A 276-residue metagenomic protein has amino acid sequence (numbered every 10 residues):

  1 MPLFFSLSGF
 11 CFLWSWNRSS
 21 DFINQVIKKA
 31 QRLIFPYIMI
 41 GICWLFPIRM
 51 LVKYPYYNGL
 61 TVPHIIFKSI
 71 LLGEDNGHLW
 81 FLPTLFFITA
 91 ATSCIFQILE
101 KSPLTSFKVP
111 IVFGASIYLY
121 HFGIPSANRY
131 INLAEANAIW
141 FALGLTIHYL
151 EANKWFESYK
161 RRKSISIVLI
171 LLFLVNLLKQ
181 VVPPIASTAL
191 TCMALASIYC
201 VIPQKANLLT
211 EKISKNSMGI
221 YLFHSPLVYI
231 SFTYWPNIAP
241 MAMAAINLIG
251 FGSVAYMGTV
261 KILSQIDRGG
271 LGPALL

Functional and structural regions predicted by a protein language model:
M1-L3, S15-K53, N58-G77, I88 (+4 more regions): Transmembrane alpha-helical segments and their boundary/interface "anchor" motifs in multi-pass integral membrane
M1-L7, H78-A90, I131-L143, I185-A194 (+3 more regions): Membrane-embedded alpha-helical segments of multi-pass membrane proteins, especially the transmembrane helices
C11-S15, T89-Q97, A138-A152, C192-V201 (+1 more regions): Transmembrane alpha-helices and membrane-interface helical segments of multi-pass integral membrane enzymes
N17-S19, R49-Y57, Q97-K101, P125-S126 (+4 more regions): Transmembrane helix-loop junctions in multipass membrane proteins, especially transporters and channels
I23-F35, W80, T84, K108-V112 (+5 more regions): Alpha-helical transmembrane segments of integral membrane proteins
T89-A115, T146-I165: Solvent-exposed interhelical
I117-G123, A127, L133-L143, Y149-E211 (+3 more regions): Alpha-helical transmembrane segments and terminal signal-anchor/GPI-anchor hydrophobic tails, characterized by long
I202-S214, L227-L276: C-terminal "closing" transmembrane helix and its immediate cytosolic amphipathic cap in multi-pass membrane proteins
